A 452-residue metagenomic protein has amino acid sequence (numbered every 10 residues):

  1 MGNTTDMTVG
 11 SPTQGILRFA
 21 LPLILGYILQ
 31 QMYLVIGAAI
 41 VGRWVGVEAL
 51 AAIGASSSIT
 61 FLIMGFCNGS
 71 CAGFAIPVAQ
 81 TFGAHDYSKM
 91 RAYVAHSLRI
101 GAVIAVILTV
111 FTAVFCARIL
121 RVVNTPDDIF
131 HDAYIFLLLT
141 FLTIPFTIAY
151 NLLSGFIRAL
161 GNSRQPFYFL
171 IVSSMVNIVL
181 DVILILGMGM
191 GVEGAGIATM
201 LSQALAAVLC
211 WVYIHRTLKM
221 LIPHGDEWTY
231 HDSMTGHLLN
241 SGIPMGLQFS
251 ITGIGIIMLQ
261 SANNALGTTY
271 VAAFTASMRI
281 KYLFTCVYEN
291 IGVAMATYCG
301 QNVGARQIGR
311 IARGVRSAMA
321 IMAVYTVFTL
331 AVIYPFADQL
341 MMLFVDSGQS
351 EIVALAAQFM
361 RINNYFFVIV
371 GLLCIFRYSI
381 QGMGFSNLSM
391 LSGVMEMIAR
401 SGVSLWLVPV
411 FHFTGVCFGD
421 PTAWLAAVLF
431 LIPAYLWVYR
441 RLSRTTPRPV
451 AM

Functional and structural regions predicted by a protein language model:
M1-A20, V78-T143, G187-I243, C299-F366 (+1 more regions): Short alpha-helical transmembrane segments in multi-pass integral membrane proteins
M7-V45, S58-G73, P77, A102-T109 (+4 more regions): N-terminal transmembrane alpha-helices
R18-G37, L139, Y150, S173 (+4 more regions): Transmembrane helical elements of multi-pass membrane transporters/channels
M32-A51, L120-D127, I183-M190, S250-L283 (+4 more regions): Helix-terminus/linker motif at the lipid-water interface of multi-pass membrane proteins
V35-A39, V110, L152-F156, M175-I183 (+5 more regions): Alpha-helical transmembrane segments of multipass membrane proteins
L50-V110, T147-P166, A273-A337, V370-S392: Small-residue-rich hydrophobic transmembrane alpha-helices
L62-G65, T109, N177-V182, A206-W211 (+4 more regions): Hydrophobic transmembrane alpha-helices of multi-pass small-molecule transporters
C71, L139-R158, P166-S174, A195-V208 (+4 more regions): Short runs within selected transmembrane alpha-helices of multi-pass transporters and secretion channels
